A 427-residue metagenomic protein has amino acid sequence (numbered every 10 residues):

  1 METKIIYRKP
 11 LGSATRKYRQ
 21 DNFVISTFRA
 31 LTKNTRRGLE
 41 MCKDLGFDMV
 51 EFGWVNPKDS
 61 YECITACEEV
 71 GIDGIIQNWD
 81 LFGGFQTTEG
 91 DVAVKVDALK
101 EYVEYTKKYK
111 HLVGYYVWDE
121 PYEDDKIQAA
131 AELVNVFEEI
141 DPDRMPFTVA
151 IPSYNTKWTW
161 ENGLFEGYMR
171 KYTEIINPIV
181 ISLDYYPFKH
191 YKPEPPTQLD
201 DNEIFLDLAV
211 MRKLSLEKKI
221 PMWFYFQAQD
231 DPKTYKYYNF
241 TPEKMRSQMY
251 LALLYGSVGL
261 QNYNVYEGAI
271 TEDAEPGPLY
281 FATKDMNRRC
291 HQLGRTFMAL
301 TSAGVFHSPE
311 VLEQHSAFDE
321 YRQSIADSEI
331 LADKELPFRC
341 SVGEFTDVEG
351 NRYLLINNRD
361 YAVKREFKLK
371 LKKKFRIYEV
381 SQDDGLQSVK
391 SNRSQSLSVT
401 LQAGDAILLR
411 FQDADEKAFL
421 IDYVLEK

Functional and structural regions predicted by a protein language model:
M1-F375, E379-D422, K427: Glycan-processing catalytic domains of CAZymes
